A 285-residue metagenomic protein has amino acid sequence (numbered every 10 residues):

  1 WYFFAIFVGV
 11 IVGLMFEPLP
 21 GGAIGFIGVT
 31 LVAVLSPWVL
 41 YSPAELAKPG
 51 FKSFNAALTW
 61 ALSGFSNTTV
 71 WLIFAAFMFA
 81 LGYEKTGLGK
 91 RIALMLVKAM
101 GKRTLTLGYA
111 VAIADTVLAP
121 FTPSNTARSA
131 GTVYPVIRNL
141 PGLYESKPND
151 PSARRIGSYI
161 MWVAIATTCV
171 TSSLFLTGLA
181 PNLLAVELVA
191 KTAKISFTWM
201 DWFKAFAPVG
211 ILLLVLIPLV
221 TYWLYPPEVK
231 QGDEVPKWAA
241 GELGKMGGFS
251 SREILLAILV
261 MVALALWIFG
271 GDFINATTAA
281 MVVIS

Functional and structural regions predicted by a protein language model:
W1-L72, K191-T192, D201-S285: Hydrophobic transmembrane alpha-helices of multi-pass small-molecule transporters
W1-Y2, S66-V70, L96-I113, K147-W162 (+3 more regions): Membrane-interfacial loop-to-helix junctions in multi-pass transporters
V12-L19, A114-S124, A166-L176, A265-G270: Transmembrane alpha-helix interface/packing and boundary motifs in multi-pass membrane proteins, characterized by
M15-P18, K85, K102, S196: Helix-loop interface residues and adjacent transmembrane-helix termini in multi-pass membrane transporters, primarily
P18-G28, L88-G89, A93, V97-A99 (+2 more regions): Alpha-helical transmembrane segments of integral membrane proteins, especially early/N-terminal helices
G22-N149: Membrane-embedded alpha-helical segments and adjacent helix-loop junctions characteristic of multi-pass solute
K85, N125-S129, Y144-G247, L255: Juxtamembrane and boundary regions of transmembrane helices in multi-pass small-molecule transporters and channels
